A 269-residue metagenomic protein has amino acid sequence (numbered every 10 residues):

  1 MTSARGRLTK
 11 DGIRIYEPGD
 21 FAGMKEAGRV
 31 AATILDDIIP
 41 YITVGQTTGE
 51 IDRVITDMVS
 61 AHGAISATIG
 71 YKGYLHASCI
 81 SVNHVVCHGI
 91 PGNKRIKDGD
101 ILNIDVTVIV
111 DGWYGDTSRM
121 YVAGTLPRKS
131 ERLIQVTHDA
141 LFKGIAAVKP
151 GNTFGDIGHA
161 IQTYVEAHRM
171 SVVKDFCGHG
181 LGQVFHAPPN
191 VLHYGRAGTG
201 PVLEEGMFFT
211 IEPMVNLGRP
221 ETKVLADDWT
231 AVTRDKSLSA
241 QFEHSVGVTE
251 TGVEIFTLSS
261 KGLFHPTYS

Functional and structural regions predicted by a protein language model:
M1-S269: Active-site neighborhoods and metal-handling regions in enzymes and metal-associated proteins
